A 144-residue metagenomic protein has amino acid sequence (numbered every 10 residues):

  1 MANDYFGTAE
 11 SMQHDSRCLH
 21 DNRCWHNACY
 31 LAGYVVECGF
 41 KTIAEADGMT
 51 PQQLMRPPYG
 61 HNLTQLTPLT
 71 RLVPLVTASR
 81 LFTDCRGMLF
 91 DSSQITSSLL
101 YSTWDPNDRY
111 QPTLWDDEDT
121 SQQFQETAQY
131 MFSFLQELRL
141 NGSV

Functional and structural regions predicted by a protein language model:
M1-V144: Terminal alpha-helical segments
